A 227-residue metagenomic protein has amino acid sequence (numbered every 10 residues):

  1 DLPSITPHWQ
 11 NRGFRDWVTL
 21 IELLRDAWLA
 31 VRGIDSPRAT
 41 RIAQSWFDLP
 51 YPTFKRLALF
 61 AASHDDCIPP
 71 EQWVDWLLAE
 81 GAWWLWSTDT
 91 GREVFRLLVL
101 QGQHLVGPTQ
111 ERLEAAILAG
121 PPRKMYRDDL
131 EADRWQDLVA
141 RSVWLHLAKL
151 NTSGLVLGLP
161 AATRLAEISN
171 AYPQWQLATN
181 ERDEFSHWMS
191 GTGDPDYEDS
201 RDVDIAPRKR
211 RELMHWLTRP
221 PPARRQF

Functional and structural regions predicted by a protein language model:
D1-F227: Non-catalytic all-alpha helical scaffold/repeat segments
